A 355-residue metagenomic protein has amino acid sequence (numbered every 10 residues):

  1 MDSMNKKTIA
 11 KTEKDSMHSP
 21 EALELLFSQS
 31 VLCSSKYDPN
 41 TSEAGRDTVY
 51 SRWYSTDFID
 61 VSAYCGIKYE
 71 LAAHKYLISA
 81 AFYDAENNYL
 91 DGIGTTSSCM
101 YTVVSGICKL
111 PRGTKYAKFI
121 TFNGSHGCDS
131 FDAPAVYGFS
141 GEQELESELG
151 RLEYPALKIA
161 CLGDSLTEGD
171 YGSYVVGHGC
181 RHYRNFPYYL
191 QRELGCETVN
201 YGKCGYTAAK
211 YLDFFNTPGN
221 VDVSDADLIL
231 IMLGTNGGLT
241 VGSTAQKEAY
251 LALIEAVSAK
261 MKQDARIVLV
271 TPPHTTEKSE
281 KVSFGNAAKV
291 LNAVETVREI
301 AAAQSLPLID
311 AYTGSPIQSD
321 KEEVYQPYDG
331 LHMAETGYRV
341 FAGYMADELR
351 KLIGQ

Functional and structural regions predicted by a protein language model:
D2-R52, I59-A63, I93, M100-P155: Extracellular polysaccharide-targeting segments
F58-K68, A72: Extracellular/lumenal carbohydrate-interaction signature centered on repeated Trp-anchored short motifs
L71-V103: Extracellular ligand-binding interfaces
F82, C161, I231, V268-T271: Structural beta-sheet core signal
K158-A160, L166-A252, K278-K281, L291 (+1 more regions): Conserved SGNH/GDSL esterase-like catalytic core that processes O-acyl groups on lipids and polysaccharides
L253-S258: Hydrophobic positions in alpha-helices of CheY-like receiver
K260-R266: A short helix->loop->beta-strand "cap" motif at the edges of active sites that frequently abuts
P273-Q355: Catalytic His-Asp segment of secreted/periplasmic serine-dependent ester chemistry enzymes
